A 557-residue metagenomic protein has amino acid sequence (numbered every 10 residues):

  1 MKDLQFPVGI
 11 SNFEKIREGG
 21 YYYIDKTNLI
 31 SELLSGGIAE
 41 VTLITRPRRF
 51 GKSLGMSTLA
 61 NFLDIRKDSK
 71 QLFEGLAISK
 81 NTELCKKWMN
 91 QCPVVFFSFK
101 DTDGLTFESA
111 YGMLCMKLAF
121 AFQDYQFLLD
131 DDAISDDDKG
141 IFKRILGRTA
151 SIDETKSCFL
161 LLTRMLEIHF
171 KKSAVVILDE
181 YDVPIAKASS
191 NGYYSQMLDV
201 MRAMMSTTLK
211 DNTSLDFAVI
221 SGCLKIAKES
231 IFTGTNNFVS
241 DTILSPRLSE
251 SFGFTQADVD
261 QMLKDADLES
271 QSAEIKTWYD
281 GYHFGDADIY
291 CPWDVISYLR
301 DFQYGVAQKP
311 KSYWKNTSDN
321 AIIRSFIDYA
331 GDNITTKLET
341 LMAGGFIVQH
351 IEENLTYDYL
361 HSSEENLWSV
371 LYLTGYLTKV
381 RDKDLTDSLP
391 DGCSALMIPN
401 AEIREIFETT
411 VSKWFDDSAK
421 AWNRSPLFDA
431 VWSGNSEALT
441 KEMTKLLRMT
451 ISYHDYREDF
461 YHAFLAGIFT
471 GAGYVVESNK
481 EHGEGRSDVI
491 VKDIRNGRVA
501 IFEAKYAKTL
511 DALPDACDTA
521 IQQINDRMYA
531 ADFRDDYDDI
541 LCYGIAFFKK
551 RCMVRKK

Functional and structural regions predicted by a protein language model:
M1-R66, K70-N81, L446: Walker A/P-loop-proximal flanking segment of P-loop NTPase domains
V8-R17, T102, S109, M113-K156 (+1 more regions): Conserved P-loop NTPase mechanochemical-coupling segment
G9, E14, D64-F127: P-loop NTPase motor core
F122, C158-H169, Q196-D216, Y529-D532: Substrate-engagement module of ASCE P-loop NTPases
F170-Y194: Conserved P-loop NTPase "ATPase switch" module shared by AAA+ and STAND
V183, Y193-G234: Sensor-1/coupling segment of RecA-like P-loop NTPase cores
K228-T233, D241-R300: Amphipathic alpha-helical segments of the small helical/lid subdomains adjacent to P-loop NTPase cores
F238, Y290-M528, D539, C552-K557: Extended alpha-helical interface modules used as scaffolds for assembling large macromolecular complexes
